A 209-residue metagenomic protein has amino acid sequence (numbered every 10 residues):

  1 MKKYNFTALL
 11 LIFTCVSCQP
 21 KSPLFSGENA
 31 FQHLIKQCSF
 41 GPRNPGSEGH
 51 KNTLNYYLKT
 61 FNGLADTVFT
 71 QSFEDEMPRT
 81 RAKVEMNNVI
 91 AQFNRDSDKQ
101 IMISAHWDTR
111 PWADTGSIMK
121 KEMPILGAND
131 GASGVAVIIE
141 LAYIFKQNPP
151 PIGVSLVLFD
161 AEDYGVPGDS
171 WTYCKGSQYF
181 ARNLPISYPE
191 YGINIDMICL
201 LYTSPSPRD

Functional and structural regions predicted by a protein language model:
M1-P23: Bacterial Sec-dependent N-terminal signal peptides
K21-L24, S39-E48, M77-T80, K121-G131 (+2 more regions): Second-shell loop/turn segments in exported
N29-K36, N52-Y56, T60, S133-E140 (+2 more regions): Extracytoplasmic/secreted proteins, especially bacterial periplasmic and envelope-associated proteins
I35, S39-D96: A non-catalytic alpha/beta surface segment that caps or lines the substrate-entry region of metallo-dependent hydrolase
N44, D75-E76, D96-S97, W107-P111 (+2 more regions): Solvent-exposed loop/turn segments at secondary-structure junctions within structured extracellular/periplasmic domains
I103, S117-G165: Alpha-helical metal-binding/catalytic segments enriched in His/Glu/Asp
A181-M197: A glycine-rich helix N-cap at a beta->alpha junction
Y202-D209: Conserved small/polar residues in nucleotide/adenosyl-binding loops
